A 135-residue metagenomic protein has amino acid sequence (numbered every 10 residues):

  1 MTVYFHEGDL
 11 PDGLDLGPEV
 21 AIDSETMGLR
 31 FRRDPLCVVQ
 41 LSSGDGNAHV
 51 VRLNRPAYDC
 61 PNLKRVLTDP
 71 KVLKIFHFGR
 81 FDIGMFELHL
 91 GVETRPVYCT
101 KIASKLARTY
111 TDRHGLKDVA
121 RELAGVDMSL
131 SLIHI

Functional and structural regions predicted by a protein language model:
M1-V20, S24: N-terminal accessory regions of nucleic-acid-interacting proteins
E19, L73, R95: Hydrophobic "anchor" residues on beta-strands that sit immediately upstream of conserved functional sites
S24-R32: Short acidic, Gly/Ser-rich segments with clustered Asp/Glu that frequently serve as metal-coordination loops in enzyme
F31-G46: A short alpha/beta connector and helix-capping loop motif
G46-K74: Nucleic-acid-processing active sites and adjacent nucleic-acid-binding tracks, predominantly divalent metal-dependent
R80-L90: Short active-site loop/helix that positions an aromatic residue
Y98-V126: Short alpha-helix plus adjacent loop in nuclease-associated cores
I133-I135: Conserved small/polar residues in nucleotide/adenosyl-binding loops
